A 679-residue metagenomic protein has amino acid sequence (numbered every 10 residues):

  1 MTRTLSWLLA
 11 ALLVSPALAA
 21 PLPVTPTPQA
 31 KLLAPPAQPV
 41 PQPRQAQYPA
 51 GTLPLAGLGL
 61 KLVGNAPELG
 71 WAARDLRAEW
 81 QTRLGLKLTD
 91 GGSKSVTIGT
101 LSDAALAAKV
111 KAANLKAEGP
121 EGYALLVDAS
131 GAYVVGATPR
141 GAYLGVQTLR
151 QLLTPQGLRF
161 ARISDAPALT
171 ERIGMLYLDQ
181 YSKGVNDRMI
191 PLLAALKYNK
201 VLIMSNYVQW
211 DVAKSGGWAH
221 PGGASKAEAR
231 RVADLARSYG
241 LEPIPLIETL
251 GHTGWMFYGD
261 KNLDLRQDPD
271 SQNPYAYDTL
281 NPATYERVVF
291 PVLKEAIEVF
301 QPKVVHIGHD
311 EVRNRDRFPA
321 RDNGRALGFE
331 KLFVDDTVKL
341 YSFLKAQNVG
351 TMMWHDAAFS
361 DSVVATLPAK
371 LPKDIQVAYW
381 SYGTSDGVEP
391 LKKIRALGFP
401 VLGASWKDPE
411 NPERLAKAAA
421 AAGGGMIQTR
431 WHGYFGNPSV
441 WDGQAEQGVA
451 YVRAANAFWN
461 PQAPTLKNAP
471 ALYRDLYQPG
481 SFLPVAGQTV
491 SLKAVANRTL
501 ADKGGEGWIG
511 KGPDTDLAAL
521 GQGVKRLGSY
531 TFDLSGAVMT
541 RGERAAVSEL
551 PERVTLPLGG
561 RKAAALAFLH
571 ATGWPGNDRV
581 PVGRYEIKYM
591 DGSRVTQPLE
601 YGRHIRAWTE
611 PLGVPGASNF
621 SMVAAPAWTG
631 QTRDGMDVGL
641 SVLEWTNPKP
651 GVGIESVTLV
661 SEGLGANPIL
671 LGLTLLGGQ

Functional and structural regions predicted by a protein language model:
M1-T4: Positively charged n-region of N-terminal signal peptides that target proteins for export
S6-P16: Bacterial N-terminal signal peptides
A19-S164, M353-V363, K373, Y477-F482 (+2 more regions): Acidic, contiguous N-terminal accessory segments
P39-Q42, Y48, E118-E121, L125 (+8 more regions): Substrate-binding groove of N-acetylhexosamine-processing glycoside hydrolases
E79, E118-L332, K339, F343 (+1 more regions): Feature activates predominantly on carbohydrate-active enzymes
D179, N206-V208, E248-L250, D310-V312 (+9 more regions): An acidic- and aromatic-residue-enriched active-site/binding cleft used to recognize and process polar
Y181-K183, L193, V208-V212, L250-G254 (+9 more regions): Flexible loop/turn segments at secondary-structure boundaries
R474-Q679: N-terminal/edge-of-domain interface segments
